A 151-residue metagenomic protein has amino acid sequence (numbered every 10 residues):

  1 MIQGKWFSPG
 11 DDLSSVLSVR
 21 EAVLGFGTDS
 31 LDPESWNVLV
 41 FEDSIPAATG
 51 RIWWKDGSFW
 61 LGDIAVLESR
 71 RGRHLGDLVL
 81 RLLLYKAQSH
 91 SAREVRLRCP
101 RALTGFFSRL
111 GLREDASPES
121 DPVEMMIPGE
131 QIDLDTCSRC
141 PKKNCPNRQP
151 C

Functional and structural regions predicted by a protein language model:
M1-P33, N37-E42, D135-S138, K143 (+1 more regions): Short amphipathic alpha-helix that is part of the acyltransferase structural core
L39, I45-W53, S58-A65: Conserved beta-strand in the GNAT
I64-G72: A short, internal acetyl-CoA/4′-phosphopantetheine-binding micro-motif in the GNAT/acyltransferase core
G72-Y85: Conserved acetyl-CoA-binding loop-helix of GNAT-fold acetyltransferases
A87-P100: Conserved GNAT acetyl-CoA-binding A-motif
S108-P118: Conserved acetyl-CoA-binding loop of GNAT-fold acetyltransferases
E119-C151: C-terminal "cap" of GNAT-fold acetyltransferases
